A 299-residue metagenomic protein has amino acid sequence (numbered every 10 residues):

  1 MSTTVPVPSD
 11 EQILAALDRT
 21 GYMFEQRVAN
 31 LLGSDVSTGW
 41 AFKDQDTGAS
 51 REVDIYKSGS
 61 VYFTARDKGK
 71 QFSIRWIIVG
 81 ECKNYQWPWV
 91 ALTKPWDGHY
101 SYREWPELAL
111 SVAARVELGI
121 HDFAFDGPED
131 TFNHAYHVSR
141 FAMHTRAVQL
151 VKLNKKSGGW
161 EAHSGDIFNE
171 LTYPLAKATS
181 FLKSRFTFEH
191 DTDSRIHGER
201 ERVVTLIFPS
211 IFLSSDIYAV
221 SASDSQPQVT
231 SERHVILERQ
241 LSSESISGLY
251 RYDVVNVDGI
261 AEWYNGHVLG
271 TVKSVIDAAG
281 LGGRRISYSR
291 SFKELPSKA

Functional and structural regions predicted by a protein language model:
M1-A299: Intrinsically disordered, low-complexity Ser/Thr/Pro/Gly-rich regulatory segments
